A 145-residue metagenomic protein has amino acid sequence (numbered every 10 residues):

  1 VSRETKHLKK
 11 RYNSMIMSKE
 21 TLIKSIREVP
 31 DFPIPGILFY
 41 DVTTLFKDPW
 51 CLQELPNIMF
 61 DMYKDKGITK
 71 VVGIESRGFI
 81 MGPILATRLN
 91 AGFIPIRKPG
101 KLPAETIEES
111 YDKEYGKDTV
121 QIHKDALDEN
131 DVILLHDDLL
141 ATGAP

Functional and structural regions predicted by a protein language model:
V1-E4: Acidic, Ala/Val/Gly-enriched low-complexity intrinsically disordered segments
R11-P145: PRPP-associated nucleotide enzymes
